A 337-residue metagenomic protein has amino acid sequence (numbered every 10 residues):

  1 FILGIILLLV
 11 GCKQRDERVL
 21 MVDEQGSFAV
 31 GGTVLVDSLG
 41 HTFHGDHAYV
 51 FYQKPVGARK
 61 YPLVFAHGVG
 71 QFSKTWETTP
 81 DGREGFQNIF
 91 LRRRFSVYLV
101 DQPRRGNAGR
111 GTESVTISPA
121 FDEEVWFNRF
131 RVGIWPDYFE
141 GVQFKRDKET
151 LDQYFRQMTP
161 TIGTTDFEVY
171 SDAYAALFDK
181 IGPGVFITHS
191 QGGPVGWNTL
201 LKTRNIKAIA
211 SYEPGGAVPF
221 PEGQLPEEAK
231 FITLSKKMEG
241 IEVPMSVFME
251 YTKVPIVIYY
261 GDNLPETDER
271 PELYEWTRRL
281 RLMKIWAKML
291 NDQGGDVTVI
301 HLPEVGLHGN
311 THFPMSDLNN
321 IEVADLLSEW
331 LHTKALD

Functional and structural regions predicted by a protein language model:
R15-A58: N-terminal cap/lid segment of alpha/beta-hydrolase-fold proteins
K60-V69: Short beta-strand element of the alpha/beta-hydrolase
S73-G85, Q102, R270: The serine-hydrolase catalytic nucleophile loop
R83-R110: Conserved alpha/beta-hydrolase
T164-V185: Conserved acidic catalytic loop of the alpha/beta-hydrolase fold
I187-G196: Gly/Ala-rich beta-loop-alpha elbow adjacent to hydrolase catalytic centers
P214-Q293, T298-I300: The feature captures the conserved acid-bearing segment of alpha/beta-hydrolase catalytic domains
G309, F313-D337: Catalytic active-site module of serine/aspartate enzymes centered on a nucleophile-bearing elbow/loop
